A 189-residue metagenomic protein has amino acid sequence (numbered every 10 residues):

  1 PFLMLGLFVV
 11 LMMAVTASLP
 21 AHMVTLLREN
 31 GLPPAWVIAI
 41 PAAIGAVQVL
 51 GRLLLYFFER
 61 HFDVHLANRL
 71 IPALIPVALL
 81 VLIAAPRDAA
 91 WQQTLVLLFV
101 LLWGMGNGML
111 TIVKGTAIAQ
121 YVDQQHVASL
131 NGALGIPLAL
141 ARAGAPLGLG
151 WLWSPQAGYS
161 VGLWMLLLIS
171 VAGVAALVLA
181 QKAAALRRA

Functional and structural regions predicted by a protein language model:
P1-L50, L55: Extracytoplasmic gate region of multi-pass secondary transporters
P33-P41, Q92, V96, N131: Juxtamembrane helix-start elements in MFS-like secondary transporters
I44, Q48, D63-A117: C-terminal transmembrane helical hairpin of 12-TM major facilitator-type secondary transporters
V47-G51, G106, P137-A141: MFS transmembrane alpha-helix packing/gate-lining sites
G51-V64, W153-S154: Helix-to-loop junctions at the C-terminal end of transmembrane segments in multipass secondary transporters
V122-Q156: A late C-terminal transmembrane helix in Major Facilitator Superfamily
W151-S170: A membrane-interface helix-boundary motif in multi-pass transporters
L167-A189: Multi-pass alpha-helical transporter architecture, strongest for 12-TM Major Facilitator/SLC carriers used
